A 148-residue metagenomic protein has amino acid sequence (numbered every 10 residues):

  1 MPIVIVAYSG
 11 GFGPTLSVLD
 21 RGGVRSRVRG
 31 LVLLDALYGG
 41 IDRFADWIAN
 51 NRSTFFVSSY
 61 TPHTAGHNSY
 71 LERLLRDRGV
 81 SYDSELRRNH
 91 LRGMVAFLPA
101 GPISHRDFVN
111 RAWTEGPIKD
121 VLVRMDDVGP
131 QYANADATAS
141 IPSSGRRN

Functional and structural regions predicted by a protein language model:
M1-S9, L31: Alpha/beta-hydrolase fold nucleophile elbow
V6, L34-D35, S59, L98: Alpha/beta-hydrolase-fold catalytic nucleophile elbow
S9-G13, A36-G40, P62-G66, P102-H105: Solvent-exposed loop/turn segments at secondary-structure junctions within structured extracellular/periplasmic domains
F12-G23: Short glycine-enriched nucleophile-adjacent loop and the immediately C-terminal alpha-helix near the catalytic center
G22-G23, I48, G79: Active-site catalytic pocket residues across diverse enzymes, especially alpha/beta-hydrolases
R25-Y38, F55: A conserved short beta-strand
L37-S53: Flexible "cap/lid" loop of the alpha/beta hydrolase fold
S58-T64, N68-N148: C-terminal catalytic histidine-bearing segment of alpha/beta-hydrolase fold enzymes
